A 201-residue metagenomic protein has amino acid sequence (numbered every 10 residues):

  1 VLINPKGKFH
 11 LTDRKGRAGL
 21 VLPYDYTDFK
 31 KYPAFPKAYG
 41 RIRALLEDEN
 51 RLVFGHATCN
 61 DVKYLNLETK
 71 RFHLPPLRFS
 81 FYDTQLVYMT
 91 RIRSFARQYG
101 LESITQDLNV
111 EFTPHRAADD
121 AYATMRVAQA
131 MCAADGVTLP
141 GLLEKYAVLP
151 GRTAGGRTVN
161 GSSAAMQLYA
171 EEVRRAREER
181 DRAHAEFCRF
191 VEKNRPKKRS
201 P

Functional and structural regions predicted by a protein language model:
V1-N66, R78, Q106: Conserved non-catalytic scaffold segment of RNase H-like nuclease domains
L2-F29, T84-Y122: Active-site-proximal helix-loop-helix substrate-binding element of RNase H-like nuclease domains
N66, M125-C132: Short, amphipathic alpha-helical segments that act as regulatory/interfacial helices in nucleotide-processing proteins
T69: Conserved hydrophobic residues forming the short capping helix/wall of the S-adenosyl-L-methionine
F72-L77: Short helix-capping segments at alpha-helix termini
Q129-P201: Acidic two-metal-ion nuclease catalytic site recognized across multiple nuclease folds, prominently DnaQ/RNase D-T
